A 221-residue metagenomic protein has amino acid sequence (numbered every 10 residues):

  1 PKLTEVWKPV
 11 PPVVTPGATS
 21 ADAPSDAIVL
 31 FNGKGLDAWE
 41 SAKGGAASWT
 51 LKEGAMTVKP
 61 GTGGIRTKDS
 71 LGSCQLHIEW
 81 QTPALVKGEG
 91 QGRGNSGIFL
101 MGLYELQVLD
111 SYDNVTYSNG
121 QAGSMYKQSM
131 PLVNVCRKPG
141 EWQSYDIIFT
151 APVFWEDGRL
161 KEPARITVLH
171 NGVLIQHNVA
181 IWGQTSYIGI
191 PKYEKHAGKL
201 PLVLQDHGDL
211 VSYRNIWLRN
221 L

Functional and structural regions predicted by a protein language model:
P1-L221: Carbohydrate-interacting regions of secretory-pathway proteins
